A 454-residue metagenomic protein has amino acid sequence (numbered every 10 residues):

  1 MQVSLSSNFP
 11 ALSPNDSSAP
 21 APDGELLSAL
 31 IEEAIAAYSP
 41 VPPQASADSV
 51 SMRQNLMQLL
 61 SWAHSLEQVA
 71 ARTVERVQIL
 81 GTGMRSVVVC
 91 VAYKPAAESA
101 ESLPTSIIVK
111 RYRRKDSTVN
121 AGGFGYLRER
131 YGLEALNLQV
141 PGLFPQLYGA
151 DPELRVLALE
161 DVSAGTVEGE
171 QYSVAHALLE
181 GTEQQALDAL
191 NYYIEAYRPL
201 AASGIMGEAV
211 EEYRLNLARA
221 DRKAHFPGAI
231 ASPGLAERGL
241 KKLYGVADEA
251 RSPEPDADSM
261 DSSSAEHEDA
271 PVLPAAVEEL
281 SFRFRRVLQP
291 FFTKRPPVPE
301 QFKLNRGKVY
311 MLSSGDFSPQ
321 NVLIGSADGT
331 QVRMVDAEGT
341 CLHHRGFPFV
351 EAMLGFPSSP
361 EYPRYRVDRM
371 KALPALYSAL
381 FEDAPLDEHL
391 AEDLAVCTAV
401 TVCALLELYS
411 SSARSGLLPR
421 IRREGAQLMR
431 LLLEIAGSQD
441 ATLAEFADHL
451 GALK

Functional and structural regions predicted by a protein language model:
Q2-V77: Juxta-kinase regulatory segment immediately upstream of eukaryotic protein kinase catalytic domains
L5, S259, T398-K454: ATP/Mg2+ or Mg2+-diphosphate-binding catalytic cores that bind nucleotide phosphates or diphosphates via glycine-rich
L26-V50, R198-A202, V210-Q301, L433-G437: Active-site catalytic-loop/activation-segment of kinase and kinase-like phosphoryl-transfer enzymes
R72-S99: ATP-binding glycine-rich phosphate-binding loop
C90-G125: ATP-binding glycine-rich loop module of kinase domains
Y131, G346-P385, C397-G416: Active-site activation/catalytic loop segments of kinase-like enzymes and analogous catalytic loops in related
Q146-R155: Short beta-strand micro-motifs within the conserved protein kinase catalytic domain, predominantly in the N-lobe
E168-E212, F291: Conserved kinase catalytic-core helix
